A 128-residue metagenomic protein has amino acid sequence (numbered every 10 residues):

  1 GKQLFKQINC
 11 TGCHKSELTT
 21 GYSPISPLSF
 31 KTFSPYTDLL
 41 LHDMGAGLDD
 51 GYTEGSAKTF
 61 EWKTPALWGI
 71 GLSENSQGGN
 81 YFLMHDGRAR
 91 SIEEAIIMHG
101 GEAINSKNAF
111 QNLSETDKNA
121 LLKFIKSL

Functional and structural regions predicted by a protein language model:
K2-L128: Electron-transfer interface patches adjacent to heme c in soluble/periplasmic c-type cytochromes and di-/multiheme
